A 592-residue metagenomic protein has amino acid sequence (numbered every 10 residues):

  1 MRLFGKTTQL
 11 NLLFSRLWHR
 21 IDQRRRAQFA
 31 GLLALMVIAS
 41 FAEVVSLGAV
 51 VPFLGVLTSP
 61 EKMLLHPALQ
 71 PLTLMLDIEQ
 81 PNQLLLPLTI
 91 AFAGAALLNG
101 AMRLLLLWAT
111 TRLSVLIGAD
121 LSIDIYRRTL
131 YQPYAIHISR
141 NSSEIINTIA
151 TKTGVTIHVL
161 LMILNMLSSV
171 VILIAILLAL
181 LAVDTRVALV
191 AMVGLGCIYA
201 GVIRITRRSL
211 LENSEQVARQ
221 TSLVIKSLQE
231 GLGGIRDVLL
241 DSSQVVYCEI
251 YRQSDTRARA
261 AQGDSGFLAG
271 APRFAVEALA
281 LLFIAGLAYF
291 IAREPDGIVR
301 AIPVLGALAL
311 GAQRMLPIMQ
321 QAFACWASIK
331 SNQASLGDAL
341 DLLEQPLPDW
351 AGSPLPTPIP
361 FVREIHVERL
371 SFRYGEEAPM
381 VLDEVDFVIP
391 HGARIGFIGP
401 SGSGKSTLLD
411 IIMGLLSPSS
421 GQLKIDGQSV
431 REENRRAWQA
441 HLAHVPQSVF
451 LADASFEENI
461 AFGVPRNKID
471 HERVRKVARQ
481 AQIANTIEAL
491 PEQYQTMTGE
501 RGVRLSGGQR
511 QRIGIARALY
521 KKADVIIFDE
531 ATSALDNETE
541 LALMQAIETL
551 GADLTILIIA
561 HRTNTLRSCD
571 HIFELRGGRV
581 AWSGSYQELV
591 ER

Functional and structural regions predicted by a protein language model:
A30-L98, L181-L189, V193, A292-I302: Transmembrane helix-loop-helix hairpins at lipid-water interfaces of multipass membrane proteins, especially the type-1
L32-I38, N165-Q216, G286-A301: Transmembrane helices of ABC transporter permease
L106, T110, L130-A175, G233 (+2 more regions): Juxtamembrane loop-to-helix connectors within ABC transporter transmembrane domains
H137-S143, V217-D264, S331, D338-A339 (+1 more regions): Loop segments that connect adjacent transmembrane helices in multi-pass transporters
R236-S243, F267-G270, Q313-L342: Cytosolic ends of transmembrane helices, especially the final helix of ABC transmembrane type-1 domains
M413: Helix-to-loop junction immediately C-terminal to a conserved catalytic motif
K424, E432, E457-E500, Q545 (+1 more regions): ABC ATPase nucleotide-binding domain helical subdomain, centered on the C-loop/LSGGQ "ABC signature"
Y520-D524, D553: A short, proline-enriched helix->beta-strand linker immediately N-terminal to the Walker B motif in ABC-type P-loop
